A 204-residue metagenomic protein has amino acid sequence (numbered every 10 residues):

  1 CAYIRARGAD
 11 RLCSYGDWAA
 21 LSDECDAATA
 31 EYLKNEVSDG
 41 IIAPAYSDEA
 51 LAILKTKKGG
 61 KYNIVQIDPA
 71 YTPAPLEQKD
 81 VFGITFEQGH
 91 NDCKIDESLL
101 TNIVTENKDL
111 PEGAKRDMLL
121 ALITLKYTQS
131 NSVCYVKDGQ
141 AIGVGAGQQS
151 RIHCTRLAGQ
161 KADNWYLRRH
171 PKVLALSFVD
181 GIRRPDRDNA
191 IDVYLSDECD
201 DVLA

Functional and structural regions predicted by a protein language model:
C1-A204: ATP-dependent carboxylate/acyl-activation modules
